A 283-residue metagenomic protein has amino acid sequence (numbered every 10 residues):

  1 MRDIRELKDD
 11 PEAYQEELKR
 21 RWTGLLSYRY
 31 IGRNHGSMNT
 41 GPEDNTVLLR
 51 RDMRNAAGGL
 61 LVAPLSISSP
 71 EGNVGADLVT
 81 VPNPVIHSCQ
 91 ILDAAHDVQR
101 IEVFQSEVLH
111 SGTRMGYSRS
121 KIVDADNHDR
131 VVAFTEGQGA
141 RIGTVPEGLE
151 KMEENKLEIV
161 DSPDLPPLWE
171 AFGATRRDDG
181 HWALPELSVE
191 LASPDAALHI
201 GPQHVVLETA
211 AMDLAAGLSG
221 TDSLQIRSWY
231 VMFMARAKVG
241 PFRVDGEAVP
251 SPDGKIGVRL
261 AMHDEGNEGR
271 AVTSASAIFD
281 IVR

Functional and structural regions predicted by a protein language model:
M1-H87, D93, D97, D129: Hydrophobic, helix-prone linear segments
M1-T46, G137-A192: Non-catalytic linker/capping segments at the edges of enzyme domains
R2-D9, E71, V81-P82, D93-R100 (+3 more regions): HotDog/MaoC-like acyl-thioester-processing domains
P42-D44, I86, I101-V103, F134 (+5 more regions): Intrinsic-disorder/low-complexity, polar/charged segments enriched in Ser/Thr/Lys/Arg/Asp/Glu/Gln
D44-E71, R176-I226, Y230-V231, P241: A conserved, well-ordered hydrophobic junction motif at loop->secondary-structure transitions
T46-L48, R119-K121, A183-P185, D245 (+1 more regions): Beta-strand residues in well-ordered beta-sheet regions across diverse protein folds
P70-V103, V108, A210-R243, A248: Hydrophobic beta-strand-centered segment that forms part of the acyl-chain substrate-binding groove
T80-V81, A192-P194, D222-S223, G254-G257: A conserved beta-turn-beta hairpin within the catalytic core of GNAT-like acetyltransferases that forms part
